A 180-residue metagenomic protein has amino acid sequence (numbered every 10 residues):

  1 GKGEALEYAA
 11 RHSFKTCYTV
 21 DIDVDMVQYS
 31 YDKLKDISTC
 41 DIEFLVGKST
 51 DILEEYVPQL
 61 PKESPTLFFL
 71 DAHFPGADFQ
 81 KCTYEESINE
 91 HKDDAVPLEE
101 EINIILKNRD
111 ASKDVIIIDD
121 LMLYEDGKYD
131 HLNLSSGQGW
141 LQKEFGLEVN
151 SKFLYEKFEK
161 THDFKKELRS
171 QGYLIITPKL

Functional and structural regions predicted by a protein language model:
G1-E55: SAM cofactor-binding core of SAM-dependent methyltransferases, primarily the Rossmann-like beta-alpha-beta module
A10-S13, D32-L34, P58-Q59, K81-E85 (+1 more regions): Short, glycine/charged-enriched secondary-structure capping and boundary segments
H12, L60-K62, L106-S112: Short, conserved loop/helix-junction motifs that constitute active-site signature segments in enzyme catalytic cores
V20, G47, F68-A72, I116-D120: Active-site flanking residues adjacent to catalytic metal/cofactor-binding acidic residues
D36-T39, K62, D110, K160: Short, structurally constrained coil/turn elements that cap an alpha-helix or connect an alpha-helix to the following
D41-E43, T66, D114: Short, conserved active-site loop motifs that form the nucleotide-linked donor/cofactor pocket
L60-L70: Short SAM/SAH-binding signature in class I
F74-L180: C-terminal substrate-binding/active-site "lid" region of AdoMet-derived donor-dependent transferases
